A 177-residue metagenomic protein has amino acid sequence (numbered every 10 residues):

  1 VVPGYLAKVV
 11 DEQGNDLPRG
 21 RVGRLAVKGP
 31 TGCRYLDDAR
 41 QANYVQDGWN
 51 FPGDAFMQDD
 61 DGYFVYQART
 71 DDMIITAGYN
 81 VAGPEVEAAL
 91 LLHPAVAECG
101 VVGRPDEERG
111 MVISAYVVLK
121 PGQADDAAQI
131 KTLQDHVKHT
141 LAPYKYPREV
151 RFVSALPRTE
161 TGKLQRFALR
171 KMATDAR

Functional and structural regions predicted by a protein language model:
V1-L6, R19-G23, T31-R34, A42-W49 (+1 more regions): Conserved ATP-binding loop and adjacent catalytic segment of the adenylate-forming AMP-binding
A7, Q13, A26-G29, C33-R34 (+5 more regions): AMP-binding/adenylate-forming catalytic core of the ANL superfamily
P18-R21, G110-V112: Short glycine/proline-enriched turns and hinge-like loops at secondary-structure junctions
K171-R177: Acidic/polar alpha-helix N-cap and adjacent early helical turns within long charge-rich amphipathic helices/linkers
